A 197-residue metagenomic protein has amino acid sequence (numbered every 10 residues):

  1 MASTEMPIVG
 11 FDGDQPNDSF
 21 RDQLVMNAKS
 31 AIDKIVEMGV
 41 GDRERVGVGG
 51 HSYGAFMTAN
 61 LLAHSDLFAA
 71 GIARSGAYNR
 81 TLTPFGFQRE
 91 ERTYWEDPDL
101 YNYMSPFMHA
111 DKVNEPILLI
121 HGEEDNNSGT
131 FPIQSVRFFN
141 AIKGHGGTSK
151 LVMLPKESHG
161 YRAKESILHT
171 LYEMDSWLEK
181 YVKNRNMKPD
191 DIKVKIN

Functional and structural regions predicted by a protein language model:
M1-N197: Active-site-proximal cap/loop segments of hydrolase catalytic domains
